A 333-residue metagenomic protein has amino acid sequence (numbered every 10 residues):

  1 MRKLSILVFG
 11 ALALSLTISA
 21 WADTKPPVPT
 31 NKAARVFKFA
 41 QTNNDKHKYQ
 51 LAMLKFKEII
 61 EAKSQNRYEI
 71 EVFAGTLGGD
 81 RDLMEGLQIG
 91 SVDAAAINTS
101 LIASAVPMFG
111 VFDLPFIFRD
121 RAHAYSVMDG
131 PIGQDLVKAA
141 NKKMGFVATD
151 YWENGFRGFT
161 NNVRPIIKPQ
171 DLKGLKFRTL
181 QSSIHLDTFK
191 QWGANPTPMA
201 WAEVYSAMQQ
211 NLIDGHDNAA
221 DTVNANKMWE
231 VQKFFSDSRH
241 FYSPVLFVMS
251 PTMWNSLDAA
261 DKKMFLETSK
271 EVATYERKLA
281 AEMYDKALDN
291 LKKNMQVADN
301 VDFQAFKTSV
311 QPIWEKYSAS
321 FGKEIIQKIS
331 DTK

Functional and structural regions predicted by a protein language model:
M1-V36: Short, low-complexity disordered leader/linker segments with a strong preference for bacterial N-terminal type II
D23-H123, I132, N141-K333: N-terminal secretory/targeting leader peptides
